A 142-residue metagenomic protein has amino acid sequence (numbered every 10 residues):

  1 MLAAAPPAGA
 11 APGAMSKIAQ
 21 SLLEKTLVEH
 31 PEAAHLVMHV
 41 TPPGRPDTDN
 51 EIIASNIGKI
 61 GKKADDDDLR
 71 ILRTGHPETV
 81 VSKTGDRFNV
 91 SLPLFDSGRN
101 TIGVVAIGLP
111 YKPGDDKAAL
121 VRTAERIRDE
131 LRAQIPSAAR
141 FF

Functional and structural regions predicted by a protein language model:
A3-A4, A8-A10: Boundary at the C-terminal end of the N-terminal hydrophobic targeting segment
P12-Q20, E24-K25, L109-F142: Juxtadomain coupling helices with adjacent low-complexity linkers
E24-P46, F141: Short N-terminal helix-loop-first-beta-strand/juxtamembrane motif that initiates sensory/input modules
G44-G58: Amphipathic coiled-coil signal-relay and dimerization helices
A54-V80, R122-R126: Extracytoplasmic/periplasmic sensor domains and loops in membrane signaling proteins
G85-P93: A short beta-strand signature within small-molecule sensing/ligand-binding domains used in signal transduction
F95-N100: Flexible loop/coil segments at beta-strand boundaries within sensory signal-transduction domains
G103-V104: Short glycine-/small-residue motifs
